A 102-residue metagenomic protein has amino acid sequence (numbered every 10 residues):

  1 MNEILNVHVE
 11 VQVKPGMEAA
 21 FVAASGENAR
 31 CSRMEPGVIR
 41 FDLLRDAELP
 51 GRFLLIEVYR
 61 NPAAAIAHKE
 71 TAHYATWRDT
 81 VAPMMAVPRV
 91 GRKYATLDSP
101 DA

Functional and structural regions predicted by a protein language model:
M1-L5, L43-G51, D79-A102: Glycine-rich beta-strand-turn "strand-cap" elements at beta-sheet edges
L5-E35, I39: N-terminal first-folded block
L5-Q12, D42-K69: Short, well-ordered beta-strand segments in beta-rich or mixed alpha/beta enzyme and ligand-binding folds
G16, E27, E48-P50, A72 (+2 more regions): Short alpha-helical
E18-A20, R52, A64, P100: Intrinsically disordered, low-complexity acidic/polar segments
G26-I39, V58-R92: An amphipathic, aromatic/His-enriched active-site/gating alpha helix that lines ligand/cofactor pockets
